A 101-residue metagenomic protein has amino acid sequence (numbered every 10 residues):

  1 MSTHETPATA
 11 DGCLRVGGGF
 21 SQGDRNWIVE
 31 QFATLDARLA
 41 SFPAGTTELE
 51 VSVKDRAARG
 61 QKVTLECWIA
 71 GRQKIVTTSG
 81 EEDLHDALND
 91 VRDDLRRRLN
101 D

Functional and structural regions predicted by a protein language model:
M1-D101: N-terminal, polar/charged subdomain of small-to-medium soluble alpha/beta proteins
